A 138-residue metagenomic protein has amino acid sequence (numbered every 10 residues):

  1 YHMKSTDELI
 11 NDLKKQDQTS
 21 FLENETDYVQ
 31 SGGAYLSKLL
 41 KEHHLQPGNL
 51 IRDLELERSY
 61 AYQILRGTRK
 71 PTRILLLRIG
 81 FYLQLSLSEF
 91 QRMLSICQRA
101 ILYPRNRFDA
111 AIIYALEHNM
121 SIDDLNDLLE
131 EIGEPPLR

Functional and structural regions predicted by a protein language model:
Y1-H2, I10, Q91-M120: Short, charged recognition helix plus adjacent turn of helix-turn-helix-like nucleic-acid-binding domains
D12-Q46, L125-R138: A short, Lys/Arg-rich alpha-helix, primarily the initiator
L40, I51, G80: The alpha-helix within a helix-turn-helix
Q46-D53: Short alpha-helical "recognition helix" segments of helix-turn-helix
G48, S59, S88: Key DNA-contact positions within bacterial/archaeal DNA-binding proteins
E55-P71, I96-Q98: Recognition helix of helix-turn-helix/homeodomain-like DNA-binding domains that insert into the DNA major groove
T68-G80: Short, basic-rich loop-to-helix N-cap that marks the start of a DNA-contacting helix
F81-L83, R107-P136: Long, compositionally biased
